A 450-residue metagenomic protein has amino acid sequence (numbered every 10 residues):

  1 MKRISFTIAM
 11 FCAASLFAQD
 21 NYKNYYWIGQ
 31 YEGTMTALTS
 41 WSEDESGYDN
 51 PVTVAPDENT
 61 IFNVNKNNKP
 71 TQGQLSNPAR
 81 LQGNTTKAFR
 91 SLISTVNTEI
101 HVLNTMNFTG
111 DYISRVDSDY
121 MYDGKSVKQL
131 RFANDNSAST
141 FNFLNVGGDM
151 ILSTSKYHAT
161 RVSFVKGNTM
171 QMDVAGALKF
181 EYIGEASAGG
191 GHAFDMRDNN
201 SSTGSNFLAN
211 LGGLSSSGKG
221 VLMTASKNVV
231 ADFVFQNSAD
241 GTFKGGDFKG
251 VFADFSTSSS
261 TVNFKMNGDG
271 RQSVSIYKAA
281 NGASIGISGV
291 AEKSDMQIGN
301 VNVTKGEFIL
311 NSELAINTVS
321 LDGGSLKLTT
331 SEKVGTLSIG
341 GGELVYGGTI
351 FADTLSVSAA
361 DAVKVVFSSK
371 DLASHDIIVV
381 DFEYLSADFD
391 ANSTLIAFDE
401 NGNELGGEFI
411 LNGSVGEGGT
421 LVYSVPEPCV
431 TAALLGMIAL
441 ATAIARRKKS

Functional and structural regions predicted by a protein language model:
M1-I4, E427, R446-S450: Positively charged n-region of N-terminal signal peptides that target proteins for export
K2-A9, V430-L434: Sec-dependent signal peptide recognition, specifically the positively charged N-region followed immediately by
A9-A18, I438-A443: Hydrophobic h-region of N-terminal signal peptides that target proteins for export in Gram-negative bacteria
A18-R115, K125-V127, R131-S139, F143-L144 (+3 more regions): Solvent-exposed adhesion/ligand-recognition segments of exported proteins
Y31-M35, V102-V174, K219-L321, L421-S424: Extracellular repeat-rich scaffold modules on cell surfaces
T60-V64, L81, E99-V102, L130 (+12 more regions): Extracellular beta-strand repeat scaffolds in secreted/surface proteins
L211-G218, A225, F233-A239, D247 (+1 more regions): Extracellular, surface-exposed repeat/solenoid domains
E427-A445: A short, hydrophobic C-terminal helix/tail in secreted or cell-surface proteins
